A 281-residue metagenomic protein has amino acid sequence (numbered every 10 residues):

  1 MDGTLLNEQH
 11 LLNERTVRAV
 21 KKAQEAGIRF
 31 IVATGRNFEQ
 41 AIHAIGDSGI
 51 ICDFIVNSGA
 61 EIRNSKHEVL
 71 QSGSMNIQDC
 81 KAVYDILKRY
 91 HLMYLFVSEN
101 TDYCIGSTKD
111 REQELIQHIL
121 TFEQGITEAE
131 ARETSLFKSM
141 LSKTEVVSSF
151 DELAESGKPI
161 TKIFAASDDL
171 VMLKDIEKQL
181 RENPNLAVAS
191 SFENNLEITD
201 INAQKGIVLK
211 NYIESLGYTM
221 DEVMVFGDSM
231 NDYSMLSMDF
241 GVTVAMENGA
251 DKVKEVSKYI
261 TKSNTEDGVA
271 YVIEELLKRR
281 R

Functional and structural regions predicted by a protein language model:
M1: Residue immediately C-terminal to the conserved phosphorylatable aspartate in receiver
L5, L12-N13, R181, A187 (+1 more regions): Mg2+-dependent phosphoryl-transfer enzymes with acidic/Ser/Thr/Gly-rich catalytic loops
L12-E128: Active-site phosphate-binding/coordination module
A23, T34, S58, I163 (+3 more regions): Residue-level signal for inorganic ion chemistry
G27-I31, I51-C52, K162, D221-E222 (+1 more regions): Short active-site oxyanion
R36, N100, D169, G249-A250: Residues in the short beta-alpha loop(s) of Rossmann-like NAD(P)-binding domains
A41-I45, I176, V253, V269: Hydrophobic packing residues within well-ordered alpha-helices of enzyme cores
Y90-L92, V97-M224: Conserved acidic, metal-coordinating active-site core of Asp-based, Mg2+-dependent phosphoryl-transfer enzymes
